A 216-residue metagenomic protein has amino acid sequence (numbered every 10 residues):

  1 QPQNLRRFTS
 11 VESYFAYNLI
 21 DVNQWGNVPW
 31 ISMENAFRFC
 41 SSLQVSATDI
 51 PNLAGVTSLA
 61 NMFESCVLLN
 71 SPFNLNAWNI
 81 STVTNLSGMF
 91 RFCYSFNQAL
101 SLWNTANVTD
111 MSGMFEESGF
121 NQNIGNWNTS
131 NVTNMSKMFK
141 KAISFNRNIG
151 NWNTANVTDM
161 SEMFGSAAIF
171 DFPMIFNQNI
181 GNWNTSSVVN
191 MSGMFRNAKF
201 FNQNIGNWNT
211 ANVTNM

Functional and structural regions predicted by a protein language model:
Q1-N215: Negatively charged
